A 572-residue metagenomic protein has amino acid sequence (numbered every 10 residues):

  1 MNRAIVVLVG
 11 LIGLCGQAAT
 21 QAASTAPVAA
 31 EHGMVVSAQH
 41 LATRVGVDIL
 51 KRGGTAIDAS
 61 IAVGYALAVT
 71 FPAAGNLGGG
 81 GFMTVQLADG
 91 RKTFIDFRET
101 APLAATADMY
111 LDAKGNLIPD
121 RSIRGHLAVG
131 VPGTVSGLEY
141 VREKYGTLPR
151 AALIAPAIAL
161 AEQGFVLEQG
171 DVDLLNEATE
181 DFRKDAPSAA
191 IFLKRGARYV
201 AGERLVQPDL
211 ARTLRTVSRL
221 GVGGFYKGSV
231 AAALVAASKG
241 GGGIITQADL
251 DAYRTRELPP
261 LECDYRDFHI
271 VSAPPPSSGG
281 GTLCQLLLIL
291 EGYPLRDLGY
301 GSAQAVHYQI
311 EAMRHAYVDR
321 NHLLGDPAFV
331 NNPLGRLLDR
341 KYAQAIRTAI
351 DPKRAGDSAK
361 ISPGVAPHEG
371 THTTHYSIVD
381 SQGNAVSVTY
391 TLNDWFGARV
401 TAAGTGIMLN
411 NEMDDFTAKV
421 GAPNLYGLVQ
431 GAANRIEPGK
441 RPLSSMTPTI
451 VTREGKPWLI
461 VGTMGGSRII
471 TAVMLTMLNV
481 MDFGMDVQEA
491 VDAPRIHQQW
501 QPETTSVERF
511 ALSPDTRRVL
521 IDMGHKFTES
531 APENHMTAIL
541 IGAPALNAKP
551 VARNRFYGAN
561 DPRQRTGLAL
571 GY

Functional and structural regions predicted by a protein language model:
I5-G16: Bacterial N-terminal signal peptides
A19, I244-R266, R340-H368, L409-P448: Active-site Gly/Thr loop motif
Q21-R44, D48, A56-L220, F225-K227 (+5 more regions): Noncatalytic scaffold domains of N-terminal-nucleophile
V69-F94, I244-T246, A385-R453, F483 (+1 more regions): Active-site rim segments in enzyme catalytic domains, especially the processed small/beta chain of N-terminal
V271-G280, S377, V388-V400, T463-I470: Glycine-rich phosphate/pyrophosphate-binding beta-alpha loops
G292-L392, T401-T405, E412, V420-G421 (+1 more regions): Internal maturation/activation junctions in enzymes
K419, K440, V473-M474, D482-P532: Extended C-terminal subregions enriched in glycine
